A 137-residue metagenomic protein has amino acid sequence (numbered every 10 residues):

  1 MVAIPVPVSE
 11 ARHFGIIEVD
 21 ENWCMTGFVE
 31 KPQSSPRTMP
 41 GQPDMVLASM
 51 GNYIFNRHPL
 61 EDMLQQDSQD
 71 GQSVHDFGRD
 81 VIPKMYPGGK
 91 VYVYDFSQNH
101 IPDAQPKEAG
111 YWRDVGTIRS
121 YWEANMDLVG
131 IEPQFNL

Functional and structural regions predicted by a protein language model:
M1-V129: Unchanged
I131-L137: Long, charged amphipathic helices and adjacent flexible linkers at domain junctions
